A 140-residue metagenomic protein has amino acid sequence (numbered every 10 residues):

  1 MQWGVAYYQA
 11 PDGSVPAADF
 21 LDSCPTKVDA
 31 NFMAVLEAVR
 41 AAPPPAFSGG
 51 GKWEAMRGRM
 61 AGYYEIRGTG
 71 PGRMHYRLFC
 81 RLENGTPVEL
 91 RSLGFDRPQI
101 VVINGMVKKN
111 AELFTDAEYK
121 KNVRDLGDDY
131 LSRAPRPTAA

Functional and structural regions predicted by a protein language model:
M1-M74, N84-I100, M106-A140: Basic, Lys/Arg-enriched alpha-helical interface segments
F79-R81: Short, charged interaction patches at domain edges and termini
